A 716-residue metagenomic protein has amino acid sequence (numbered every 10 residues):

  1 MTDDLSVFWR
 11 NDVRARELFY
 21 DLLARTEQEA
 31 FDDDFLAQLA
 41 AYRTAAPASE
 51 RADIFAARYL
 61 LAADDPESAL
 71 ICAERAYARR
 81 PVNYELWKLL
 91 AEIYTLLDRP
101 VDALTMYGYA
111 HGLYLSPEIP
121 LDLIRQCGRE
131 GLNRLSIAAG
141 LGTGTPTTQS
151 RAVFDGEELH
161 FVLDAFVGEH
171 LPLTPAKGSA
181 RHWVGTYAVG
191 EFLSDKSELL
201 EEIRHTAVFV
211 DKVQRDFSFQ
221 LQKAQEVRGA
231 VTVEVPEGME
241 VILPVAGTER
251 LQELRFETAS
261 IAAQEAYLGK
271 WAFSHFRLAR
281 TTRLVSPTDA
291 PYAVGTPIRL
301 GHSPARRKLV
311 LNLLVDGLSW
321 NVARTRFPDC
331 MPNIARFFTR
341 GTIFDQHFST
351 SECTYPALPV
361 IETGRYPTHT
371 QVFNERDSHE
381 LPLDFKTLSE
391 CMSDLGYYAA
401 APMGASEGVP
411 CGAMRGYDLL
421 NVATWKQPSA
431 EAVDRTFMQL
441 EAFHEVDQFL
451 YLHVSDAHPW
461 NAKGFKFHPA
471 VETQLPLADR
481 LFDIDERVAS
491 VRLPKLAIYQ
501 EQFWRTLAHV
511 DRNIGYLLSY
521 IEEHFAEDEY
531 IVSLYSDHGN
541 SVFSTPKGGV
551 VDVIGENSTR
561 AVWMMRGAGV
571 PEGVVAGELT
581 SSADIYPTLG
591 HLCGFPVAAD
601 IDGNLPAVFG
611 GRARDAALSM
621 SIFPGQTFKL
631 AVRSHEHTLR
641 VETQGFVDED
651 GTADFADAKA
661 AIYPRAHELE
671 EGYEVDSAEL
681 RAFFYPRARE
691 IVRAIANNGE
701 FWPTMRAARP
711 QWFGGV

Functional and structural regions predicted by a protein language model:
T2-R25, L96, G112-V716: Catalytic domains that recognize anionic headgroups
Y20-D21, R51, F55, L89: "A position-specific structural signal for the A-helix of alpha-solenoid helical repeats
L36-R43, E74, A78, G108-Y109: Alpha-solenoid helical repeat scaffolds
A46-A48, P81, Y114-L115: Short coil turns that delineate tetratricopeptide repeat
A52, L86, I119-P120: TPR alpha-solenoid repeat register
